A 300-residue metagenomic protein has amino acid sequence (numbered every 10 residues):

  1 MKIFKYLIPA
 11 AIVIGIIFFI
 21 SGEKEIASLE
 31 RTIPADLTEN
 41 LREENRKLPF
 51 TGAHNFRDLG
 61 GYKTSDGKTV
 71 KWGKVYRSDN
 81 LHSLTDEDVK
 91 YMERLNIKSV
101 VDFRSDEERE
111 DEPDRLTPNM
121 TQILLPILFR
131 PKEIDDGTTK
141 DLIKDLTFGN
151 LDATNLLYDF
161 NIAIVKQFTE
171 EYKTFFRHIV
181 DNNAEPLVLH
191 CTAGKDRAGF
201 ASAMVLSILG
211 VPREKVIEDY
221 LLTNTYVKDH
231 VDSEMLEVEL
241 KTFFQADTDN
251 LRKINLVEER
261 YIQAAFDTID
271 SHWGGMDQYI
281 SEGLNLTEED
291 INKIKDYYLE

Functional and structural regions predicted by a protein language model:
I3-V188, A201-E300: Cys-dependent protein tyrosine phosphatase-like superfamily
T192-A193, R197-A198: Ser/Thr-glycine-rich phosphate-binding loops at phosphate-binding pockets of nucleotides, nucleotide cofactors
